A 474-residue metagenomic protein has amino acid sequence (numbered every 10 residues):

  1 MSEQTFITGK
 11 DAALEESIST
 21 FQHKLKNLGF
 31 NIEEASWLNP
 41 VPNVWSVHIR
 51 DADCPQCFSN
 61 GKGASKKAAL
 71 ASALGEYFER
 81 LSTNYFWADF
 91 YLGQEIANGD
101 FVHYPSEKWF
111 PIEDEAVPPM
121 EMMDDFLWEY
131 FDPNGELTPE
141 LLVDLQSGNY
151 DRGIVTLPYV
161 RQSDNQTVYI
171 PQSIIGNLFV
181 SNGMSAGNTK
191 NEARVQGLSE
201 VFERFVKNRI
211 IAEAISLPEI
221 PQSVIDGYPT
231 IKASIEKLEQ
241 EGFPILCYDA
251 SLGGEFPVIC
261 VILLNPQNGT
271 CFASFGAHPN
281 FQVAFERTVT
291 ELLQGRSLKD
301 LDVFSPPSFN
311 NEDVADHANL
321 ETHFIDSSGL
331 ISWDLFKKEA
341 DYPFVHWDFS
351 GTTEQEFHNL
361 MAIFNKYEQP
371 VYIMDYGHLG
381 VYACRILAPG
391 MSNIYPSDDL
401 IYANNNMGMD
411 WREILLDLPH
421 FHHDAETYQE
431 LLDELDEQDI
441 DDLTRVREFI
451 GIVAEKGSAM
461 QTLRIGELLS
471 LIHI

Functional and structural regions predicted by a protein language model:
M1-I472: Helix-biased "structured C-terminal domain" signature
